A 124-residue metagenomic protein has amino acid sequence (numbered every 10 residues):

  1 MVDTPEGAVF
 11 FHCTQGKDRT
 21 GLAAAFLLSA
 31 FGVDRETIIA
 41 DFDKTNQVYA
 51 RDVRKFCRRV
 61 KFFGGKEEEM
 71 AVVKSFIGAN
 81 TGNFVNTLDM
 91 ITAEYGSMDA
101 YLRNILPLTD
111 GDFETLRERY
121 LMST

Functional and structural regions predicted by a protein language model:
M1-F10, L22-T124: Cys-dependent protein tyrosine phosphatase-like superfamily
Q15, R19-T20: Ser/Thr-glycine-rich phosphate-binding loops at phosphate-binding pockets of nucleotides, nucleotide cofactors
